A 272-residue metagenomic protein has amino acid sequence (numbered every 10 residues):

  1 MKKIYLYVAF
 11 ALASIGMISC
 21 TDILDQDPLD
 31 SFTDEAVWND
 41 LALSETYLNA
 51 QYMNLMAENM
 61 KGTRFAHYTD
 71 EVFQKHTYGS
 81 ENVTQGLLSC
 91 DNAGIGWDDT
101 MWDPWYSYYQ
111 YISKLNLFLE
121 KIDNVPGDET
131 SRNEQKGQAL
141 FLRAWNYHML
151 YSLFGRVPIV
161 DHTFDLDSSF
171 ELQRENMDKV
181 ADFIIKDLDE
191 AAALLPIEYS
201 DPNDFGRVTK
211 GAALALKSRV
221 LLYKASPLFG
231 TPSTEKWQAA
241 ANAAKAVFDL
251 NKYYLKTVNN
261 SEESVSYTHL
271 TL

Functional and structural regions predicted by a protein language model:
M1-L29: Bacterial Sec-dependent N-terminal signal peptides
C20-H67, W237, V258: Membrane-proximal, proline-rich intrinsically disordered regions
D40, E45-K61, N82-F154, S169-D182 (+1 more regions): Conserved, well-structured interaction surfaces
Y151-S152, P158, Y223-P232: Short coil/turn linking the two alpha-helices of tandem helical-hairpin repeats
T268-L272: Conserved small/polar residues in nucleotide/adenosyl-binding loops
